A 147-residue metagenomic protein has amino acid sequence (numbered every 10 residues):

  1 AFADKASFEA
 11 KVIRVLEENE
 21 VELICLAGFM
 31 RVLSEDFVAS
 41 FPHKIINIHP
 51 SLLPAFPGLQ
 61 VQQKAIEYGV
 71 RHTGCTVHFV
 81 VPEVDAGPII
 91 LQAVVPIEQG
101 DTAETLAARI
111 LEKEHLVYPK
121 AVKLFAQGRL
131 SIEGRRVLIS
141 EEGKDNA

Functional and structural regions predicted by a protein language model:
A1-A147: One-carbon transfer enzymes
